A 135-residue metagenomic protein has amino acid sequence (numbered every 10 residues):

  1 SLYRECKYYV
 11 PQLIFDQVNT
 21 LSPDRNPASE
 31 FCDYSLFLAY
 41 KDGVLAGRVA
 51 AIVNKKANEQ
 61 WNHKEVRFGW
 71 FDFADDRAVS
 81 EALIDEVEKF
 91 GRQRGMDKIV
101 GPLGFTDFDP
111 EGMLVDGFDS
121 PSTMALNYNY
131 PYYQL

Functional and structural regions predicted by a protein language model:
S1-D24, K64-R67, L135: Short amphipathic alpha-helix that is part of the acyltransferase structural core
L2-E5, I52, F90: Generic, well-ordered alpha-helical scaffold segments in large soluble proteins
Y3-Y9, Q17-N19, S35-A39, L114-S120: A generic short-segment signal for beta-strand/edge and adjacent turn/coil regions
P23-K41, G47: A short helix-loop-beta-strand connector motif used in the catalytic cores of GNAT acetyltransferases and, in some
L38, A50, V100: Short, conserved beta-strand segments within well-ordered enzyme catalytic domains that often line or immediately flank
K41-A46, A50-E59: Acetyl-CoA-dependent GNAT
E59-Q134: Acyl-donor binding region in acyl/amide transferases
